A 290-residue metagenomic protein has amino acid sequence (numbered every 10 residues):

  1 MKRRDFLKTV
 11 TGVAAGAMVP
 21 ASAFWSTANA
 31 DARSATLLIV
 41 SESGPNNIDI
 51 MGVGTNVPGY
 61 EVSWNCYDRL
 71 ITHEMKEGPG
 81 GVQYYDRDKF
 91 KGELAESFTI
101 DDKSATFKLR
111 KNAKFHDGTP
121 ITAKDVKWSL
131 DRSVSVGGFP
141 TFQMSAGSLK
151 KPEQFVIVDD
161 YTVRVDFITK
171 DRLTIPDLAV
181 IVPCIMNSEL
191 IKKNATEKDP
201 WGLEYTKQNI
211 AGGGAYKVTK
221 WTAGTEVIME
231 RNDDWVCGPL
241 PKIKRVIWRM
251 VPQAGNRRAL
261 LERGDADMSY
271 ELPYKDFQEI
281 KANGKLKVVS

Functional and structural regions predicted by a protein language model:
L7-S26: N-terminal export signals
S22-E42: C-terminal segment of N-terminal export signals and the immediately downstream linker at the start of the mature
V40-D102, D131, A211-G213: N-terminal lobe/hinge region of extracytoplasmic solute-binding protein
T72-G80, Y84-Y85, K89, I181-P241 (+1 more regions): Gly/Pro-rich hinge or "lid" segments in bacterial periplasmic/extracellular proteins
E96-F139, R164-D166, R257-R263: Aromatic- and charge-enriched surface segment that lines or borders ligand/interaction sites
T99, Q143-A195: Surface-exposed binding/hinge segments that line and control ligand-binding clefts or catalytic entry sites
E204, D233-E279: Ligand-site clamp/hinge motif
Q278-S290: Ligand-binding "clamshell"
